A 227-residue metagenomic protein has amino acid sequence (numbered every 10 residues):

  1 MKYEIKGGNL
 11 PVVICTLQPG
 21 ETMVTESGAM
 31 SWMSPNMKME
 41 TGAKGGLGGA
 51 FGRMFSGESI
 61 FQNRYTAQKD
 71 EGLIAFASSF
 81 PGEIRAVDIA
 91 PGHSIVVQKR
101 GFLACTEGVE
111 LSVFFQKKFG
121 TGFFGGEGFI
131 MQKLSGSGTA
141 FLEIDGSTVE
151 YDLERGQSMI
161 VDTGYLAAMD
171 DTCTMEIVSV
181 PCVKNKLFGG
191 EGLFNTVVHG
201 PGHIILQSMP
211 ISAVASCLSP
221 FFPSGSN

Functional and structural regions predicted by a protein language model:
M1-N227: Composition-driven recognition of glycine/serine/threonine/acidic- and proline-rich low-complexity segments and repeats
